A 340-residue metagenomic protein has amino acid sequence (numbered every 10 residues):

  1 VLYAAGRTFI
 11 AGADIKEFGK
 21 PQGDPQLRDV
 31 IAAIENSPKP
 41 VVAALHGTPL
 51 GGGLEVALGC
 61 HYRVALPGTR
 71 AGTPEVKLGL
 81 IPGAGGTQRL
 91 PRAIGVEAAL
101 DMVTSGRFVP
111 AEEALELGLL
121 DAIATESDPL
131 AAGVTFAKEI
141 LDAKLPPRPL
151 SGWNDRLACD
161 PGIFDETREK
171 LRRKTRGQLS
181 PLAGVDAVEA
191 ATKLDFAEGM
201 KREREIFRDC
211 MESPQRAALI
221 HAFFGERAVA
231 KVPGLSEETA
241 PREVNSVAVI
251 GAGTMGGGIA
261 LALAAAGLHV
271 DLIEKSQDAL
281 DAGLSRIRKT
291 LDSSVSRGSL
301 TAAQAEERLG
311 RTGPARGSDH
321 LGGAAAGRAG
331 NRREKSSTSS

Functional and structural regions predicted by a protein language model:
Y3-A33, P49, K77-L80: Glycine- (often His-adjacent) and acidic-residue-rich active-site loop that binds/positions the CoA thioester
R7, A11, E55-G59, M102-I206 (+3 more regions): Amphipathic alpha-helical segments at domain termini/boundaries
I34-L78, P82, G251-T254, I259-A260: Glycine-rich beta-to-alpha active-site loop
V41, R63-V64, I123, V247 (+1 more regions): Short, well-ordered beta-strand core segments
H61-G83, G118-A132, I273, Q277: Gly/Pro- and small hydrophobic-enriched strand-loop and loop-to-helix capping segments that sit at the rims
T87-E97: Hydrophobic, secondary-structure "cap" segments at the distal end of domains
K231-T290, G313: NAD(P)+-binding Rossmann beta1-loop-alpha1 motif at the extreme N-terminus of oxidoreductases
D278-A279, S293-S340: Rossmann-like NAD(P)-binding element
